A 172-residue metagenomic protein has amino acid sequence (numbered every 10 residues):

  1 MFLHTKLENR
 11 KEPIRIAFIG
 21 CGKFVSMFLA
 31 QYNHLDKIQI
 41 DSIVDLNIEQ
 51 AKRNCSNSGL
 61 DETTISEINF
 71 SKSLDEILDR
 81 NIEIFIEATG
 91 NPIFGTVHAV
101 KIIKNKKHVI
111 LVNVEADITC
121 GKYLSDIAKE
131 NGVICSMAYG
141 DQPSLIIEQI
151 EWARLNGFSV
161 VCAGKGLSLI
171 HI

Functional and structural regions predicted by a protein language model:
M1-S58: N-terminal Rossmann-like dinucleotide-binding module
L46, G90, V114-D117, G140-D141 (+1 more regions): Short, ordered loop/turn segments at secondary-structure junctions
E62-I93: A structured beta-alpha segment of the ubiquitous adenosine-cofactor-binding alpha/beta core
T96, K101, V114-V133: Rossmann-fold NAD(P)-binding glycine/threonine-rich loop
H108-I110: A short hydrophobic/small-residue beta-strand
L124-G140, N156-C162: Rossmann-fold dehydrogenase core element
L145-S159: Oxidoreductase and adenylate-handling cofactor-binding alpha/beta cores
I170-I172: Conserved small/polar residues in nucleotide/adenosyl-binding loops
